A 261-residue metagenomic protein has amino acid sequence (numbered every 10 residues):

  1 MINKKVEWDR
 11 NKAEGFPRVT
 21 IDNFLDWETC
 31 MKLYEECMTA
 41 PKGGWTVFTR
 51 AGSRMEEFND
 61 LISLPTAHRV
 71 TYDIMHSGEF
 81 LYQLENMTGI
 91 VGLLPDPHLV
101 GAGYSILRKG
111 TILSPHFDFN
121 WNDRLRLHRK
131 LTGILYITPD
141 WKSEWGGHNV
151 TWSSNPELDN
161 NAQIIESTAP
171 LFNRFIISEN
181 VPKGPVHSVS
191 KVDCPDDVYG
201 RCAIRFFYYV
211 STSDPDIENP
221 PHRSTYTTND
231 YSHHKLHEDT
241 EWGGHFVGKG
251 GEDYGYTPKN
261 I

Functional and structural regions predicted by a protein language model:
I2-T88, H245, N260: Non-heme Fe(II)/2-oxoglutarate
T20-I21, V47, L94-L99, G103 (+3 more regions): A structural signal for short, well-ordered beta-strand segments and their strand-loop junctions that often border
N23, I106, P170: Conserved strand-loop elements at the edges of beta-sheets that form or border functional pockets
D26, C30, H68, S77-L81 (+6 more regions): A structural signal for well-ordered alpha-helical scaffolds and beta->alpha junctions
M38, I74-H128, D140, E144: Non-heme Fe(II) oxygenase catalytic core, chiefly the N-lobe of the double-stranded beta-helix
G52, I137-D140: Short, flexible beta-strand-to-coil junctions
G110-T111, D118-R129, P139-I261: Catalytic core of Fe(II)/2-oxoglutarate
T132-I134: Eukaryotic charged/polar low-complexity linker/IDR segments
